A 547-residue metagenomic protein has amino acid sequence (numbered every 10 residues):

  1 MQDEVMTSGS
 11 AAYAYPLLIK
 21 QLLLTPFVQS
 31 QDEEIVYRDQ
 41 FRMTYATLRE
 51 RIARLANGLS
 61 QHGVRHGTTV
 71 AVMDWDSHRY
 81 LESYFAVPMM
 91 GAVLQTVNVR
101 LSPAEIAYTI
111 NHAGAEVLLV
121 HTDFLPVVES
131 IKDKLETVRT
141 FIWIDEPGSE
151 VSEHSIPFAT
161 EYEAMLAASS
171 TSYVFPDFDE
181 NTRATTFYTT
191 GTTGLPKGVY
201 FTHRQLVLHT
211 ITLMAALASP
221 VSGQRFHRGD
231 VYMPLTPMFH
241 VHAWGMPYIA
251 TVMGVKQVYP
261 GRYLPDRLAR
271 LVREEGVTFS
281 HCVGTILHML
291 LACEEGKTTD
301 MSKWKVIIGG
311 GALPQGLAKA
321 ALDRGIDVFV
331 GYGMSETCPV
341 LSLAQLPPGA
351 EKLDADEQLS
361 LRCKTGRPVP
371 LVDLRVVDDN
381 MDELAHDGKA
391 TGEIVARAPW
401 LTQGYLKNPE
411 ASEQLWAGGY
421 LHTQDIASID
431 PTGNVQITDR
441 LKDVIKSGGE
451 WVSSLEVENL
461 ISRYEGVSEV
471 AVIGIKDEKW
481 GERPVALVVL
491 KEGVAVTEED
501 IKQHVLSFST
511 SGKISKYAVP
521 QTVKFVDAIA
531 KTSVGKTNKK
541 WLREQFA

Functional and structural regions predicted by a protein language model:
Q31, I142, A167-Y188, L195 (+1 more regions): Conserved pre-ATP/AMP-binding loop-to-beta segment of ANL
E33-S77, L81-F85, S102-A107, E163: Conserved AMP-binding/adenylate-forming core of the ANL superfamily
T44-A46, A184-T212: Conserved AMP-binding A3 loop
Q61-H62, M89-A164, E492-V494: Structural core segment of the AMP-binding/adenylate-forming
L101, A107-Y108, L118-T122, V272 (+6 more regions): AMP-binding/adenylate-forming catalytic core of the ANL superfamily
V207-V231, F239-T278, C293: Conserved AMP-binding/adenylation subdomain of ANL enzymes
V252, E274-C282, L291-S360, D373 (+1 more regions): Gly/Ser/Thr-rich phosphate-binding loop
P368-V395, I429-T432, V494-E498, T537-N538: Conserved beta-loop-beta connector loops within the AMP-binding
